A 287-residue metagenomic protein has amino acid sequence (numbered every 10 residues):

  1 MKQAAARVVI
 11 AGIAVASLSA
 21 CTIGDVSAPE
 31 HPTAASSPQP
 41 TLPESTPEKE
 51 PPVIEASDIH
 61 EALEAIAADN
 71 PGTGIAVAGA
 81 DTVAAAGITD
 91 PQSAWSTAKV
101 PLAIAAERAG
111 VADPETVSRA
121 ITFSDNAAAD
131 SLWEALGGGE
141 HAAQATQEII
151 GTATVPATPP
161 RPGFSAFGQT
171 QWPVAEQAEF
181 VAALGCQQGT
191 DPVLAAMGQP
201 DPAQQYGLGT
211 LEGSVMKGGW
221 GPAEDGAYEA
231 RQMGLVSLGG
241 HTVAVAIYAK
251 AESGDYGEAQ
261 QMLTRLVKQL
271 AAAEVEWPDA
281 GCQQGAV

Functional and structural regions predicted by a protein language model:
K2-I10, V15, T22-E64, A112 (+2 more regions): Structured C-terminal helix/loop/strand segments within mature extracytoplasmic catalytic/sensor domains
T46-V53, A86-Q92, T116-R119, A127-L136 (+2 more regions): Second-shell loop/turn segments in exported
P52-I88: A short, well-structured edge-of-sheet supersecondary motif
A78-A80, A106, A120-D125, L132-L136 (+4 more regions): Active-site-proximal beta-strand/loop segments in catalytic clefts of secreted hydrolases
P91-V111, A120, V245: Active-site SXXK
I104-V111, E134, E179-A183, K268 (+1 more regions): Short glycine/serine- and small hydrophobic-enriched flexible loop segments
D130-Q188: Mid-domain, small-residue-enriched loop/turn segments at the edges of structured enzyme/sensor domains
F167-D225: A conserved catalytic-loop motif detector
